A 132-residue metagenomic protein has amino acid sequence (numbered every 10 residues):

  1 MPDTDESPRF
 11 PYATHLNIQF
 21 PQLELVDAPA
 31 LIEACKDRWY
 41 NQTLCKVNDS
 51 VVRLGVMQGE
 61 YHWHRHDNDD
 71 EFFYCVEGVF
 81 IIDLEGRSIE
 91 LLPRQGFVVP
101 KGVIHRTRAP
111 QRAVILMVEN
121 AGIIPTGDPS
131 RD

Functional and structural regions predicted by a protein language model:
M1-R53, R131-D132: A short, N-terminal "cap"/entry segment at the start of jelly-roll beta-barrel domains of the cupin/DSBH fold
D37-R38, V51-D67: Conserved short histidine dyad/triad with adjacent acidic residue
N48, D83-R87, P110: Short strand-coil-strand connectors
N48, V76-E77, L92-P93, Q111 (+1 more regions): A cytosolic small-molecule/anion-sensing beta-strand core signal
V56-M57, H66-D83, V118: Short, conserved beta-strand element in jelly-roll/cupin
G86-K101: Short acidic-glycine-tyrosine-enriched beta hairpin
K101-P129: Ligand-binding loop in jelly-roll beta-barrel domains
